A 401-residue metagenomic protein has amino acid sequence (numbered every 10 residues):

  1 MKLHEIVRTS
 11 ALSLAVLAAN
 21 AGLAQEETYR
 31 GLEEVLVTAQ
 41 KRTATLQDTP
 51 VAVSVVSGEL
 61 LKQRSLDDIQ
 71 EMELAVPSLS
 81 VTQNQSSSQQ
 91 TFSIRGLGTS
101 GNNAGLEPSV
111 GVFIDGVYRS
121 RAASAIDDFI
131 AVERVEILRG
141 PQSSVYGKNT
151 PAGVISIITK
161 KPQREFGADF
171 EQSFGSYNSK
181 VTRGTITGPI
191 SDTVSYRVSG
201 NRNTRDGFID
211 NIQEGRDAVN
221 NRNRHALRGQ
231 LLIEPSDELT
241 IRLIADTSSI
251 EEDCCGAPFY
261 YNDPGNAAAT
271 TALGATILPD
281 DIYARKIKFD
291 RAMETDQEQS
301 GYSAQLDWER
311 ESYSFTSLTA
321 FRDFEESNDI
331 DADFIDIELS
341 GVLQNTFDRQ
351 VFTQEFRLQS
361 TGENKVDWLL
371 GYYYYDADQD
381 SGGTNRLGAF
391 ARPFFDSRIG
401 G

Functional and structural regions predicted by a protein language model:
M1-V76, T187, D237-E238, Y302 (+1 more regions): N-terminal Sec signal peptide and the immediately downstream disordered periplasmic leader that contains the TonB box
L32, G98-A104, K161-G167: Short, charged/polar, Gly/Pro-enriched secondary-structure boundary elements
L36, V51-S100, V110-I126, R134-S143: Periplasmic N-terminal accessory/gating domains of Gram-negative outer-membrane beta-barrel systems
V37, L61, E73, V135 (+5 more regions): Hydrophobic packing within well-folded, soluble alpha/beta domains
R42-A44, S88-Q90, T99, G175-Y177 (+5 more regions): Structural signature of outer-membrane beta-barrel domains
Q90, E107-S109, R121, I130-E133 (+6 more regions): Outer-membrane beta-barrel translocator/receptor signature
I212-A218, K365, L369-G401: Signature of Gram-negative outer-membrane beta-barrel scaffolds
R216, R222-W368, Y375-A377: Outer-membrane beta-barrel domain signature, strongest for Gram-negative TonB-dependent receptors and also present
